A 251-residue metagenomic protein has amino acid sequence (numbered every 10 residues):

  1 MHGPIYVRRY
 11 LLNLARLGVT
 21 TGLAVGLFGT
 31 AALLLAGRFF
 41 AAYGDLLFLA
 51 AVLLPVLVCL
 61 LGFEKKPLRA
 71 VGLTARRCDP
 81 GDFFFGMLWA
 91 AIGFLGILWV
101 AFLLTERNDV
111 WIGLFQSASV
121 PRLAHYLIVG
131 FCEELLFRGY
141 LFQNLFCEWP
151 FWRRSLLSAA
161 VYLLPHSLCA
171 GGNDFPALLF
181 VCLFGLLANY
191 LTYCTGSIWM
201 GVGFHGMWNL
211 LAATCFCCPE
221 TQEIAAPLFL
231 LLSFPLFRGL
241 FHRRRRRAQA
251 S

Functional and structural regions predicted by a protein language model:
M1-L68, L187, L211-S251: N-terminal, membrane-interfacial amphipathic/helix-forming hydrophobic leader that caps and precedes the first
H2, V7, L11, A32-Y43 (+3 more regions): Juxtamembrane helix-loop-helix connectors linking adjacent transmembrane helices in multi-pass membrane enzymes
G22-T30, F94-W99, A159-L168, G206-C218: Aromatic-anchored segments of alpha-helical transmembrane domains
A42, C78-P80, F115, W149-R153 (+2 more regions): Membrane-helix interface segments
L46-L47, W111-L123, G171-F180, E223-A225: Juxtamembrane helix-entry segments on the extracytoplasmic side of multipass membrane proteins
Y126, F151-S167, C182: Small-polar-interrupted transmembrane alpha-helices in polytopic inner-membrane proteins
C132-L157, Y190-S197: Membrane-interface helix/loop boundary segments of multi-pass membrane proteins
A177-P227: Functionally important transmembrane alpha-helices
